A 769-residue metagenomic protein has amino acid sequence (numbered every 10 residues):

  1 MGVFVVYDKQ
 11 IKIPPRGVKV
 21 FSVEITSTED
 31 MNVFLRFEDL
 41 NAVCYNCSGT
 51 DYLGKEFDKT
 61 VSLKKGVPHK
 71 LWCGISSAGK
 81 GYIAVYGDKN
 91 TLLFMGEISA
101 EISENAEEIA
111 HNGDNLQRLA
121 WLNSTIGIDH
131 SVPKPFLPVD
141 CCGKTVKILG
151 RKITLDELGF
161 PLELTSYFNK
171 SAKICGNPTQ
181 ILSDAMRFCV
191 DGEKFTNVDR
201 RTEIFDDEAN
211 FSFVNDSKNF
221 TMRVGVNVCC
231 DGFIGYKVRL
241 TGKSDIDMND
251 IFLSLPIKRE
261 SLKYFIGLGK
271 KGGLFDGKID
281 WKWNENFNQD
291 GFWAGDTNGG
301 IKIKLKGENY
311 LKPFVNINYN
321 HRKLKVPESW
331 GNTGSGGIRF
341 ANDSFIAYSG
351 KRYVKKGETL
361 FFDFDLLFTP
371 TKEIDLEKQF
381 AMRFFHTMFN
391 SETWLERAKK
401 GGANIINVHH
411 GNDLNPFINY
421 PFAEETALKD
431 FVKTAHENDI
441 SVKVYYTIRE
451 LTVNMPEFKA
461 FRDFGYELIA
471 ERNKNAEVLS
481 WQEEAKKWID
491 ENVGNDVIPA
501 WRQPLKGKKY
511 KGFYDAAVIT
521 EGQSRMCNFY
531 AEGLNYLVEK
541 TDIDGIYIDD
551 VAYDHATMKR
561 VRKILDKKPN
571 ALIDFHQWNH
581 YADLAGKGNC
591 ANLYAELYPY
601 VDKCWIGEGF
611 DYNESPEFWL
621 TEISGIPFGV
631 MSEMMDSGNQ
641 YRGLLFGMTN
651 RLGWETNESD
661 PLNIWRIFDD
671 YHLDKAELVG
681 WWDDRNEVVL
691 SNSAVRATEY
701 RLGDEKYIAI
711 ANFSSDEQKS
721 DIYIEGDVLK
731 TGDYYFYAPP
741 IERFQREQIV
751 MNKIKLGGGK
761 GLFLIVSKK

Functional and structural regions predicted by a protein language model:
Y7-F34, K59, V67-C73, E97-I98 (+2 more regions): Extra-cytoplasmic beta-strand recognition segments
I25-S27, G87, L240-G242, I710-S714: Asparagine-centered strand-capping/turn motif at beta-strand->loop junctions
S27-S62: Extracellular ligand-binding interfaces
C44, G49-G54, V85-G87, L92-P135 (+4 more regions): Carbohydrate-recognition beta-sandwich/jelly-roll modules in extracellular/periplasmic carbohydrate-active proteins
G357, R562, P569-P740, K760-L762: Active-site-proximal substrate-binding groove within the catalytic cores of carbohydrate-active enzymes
T359-F361, E747-K769: C-terminal beta-strand-rich structural cap/linker in extracellular carbohydrate-active enzymes
A381-F389, H409-E425, G512-N528, D542-A552: The substrate-binding groove and active-site-proximal loops of carbohydrate-active enzymes, especially glycoside
V444, I448-T541: Active-site-adjacent "subsite" loops/lids of carbohydrate-active enzymes
